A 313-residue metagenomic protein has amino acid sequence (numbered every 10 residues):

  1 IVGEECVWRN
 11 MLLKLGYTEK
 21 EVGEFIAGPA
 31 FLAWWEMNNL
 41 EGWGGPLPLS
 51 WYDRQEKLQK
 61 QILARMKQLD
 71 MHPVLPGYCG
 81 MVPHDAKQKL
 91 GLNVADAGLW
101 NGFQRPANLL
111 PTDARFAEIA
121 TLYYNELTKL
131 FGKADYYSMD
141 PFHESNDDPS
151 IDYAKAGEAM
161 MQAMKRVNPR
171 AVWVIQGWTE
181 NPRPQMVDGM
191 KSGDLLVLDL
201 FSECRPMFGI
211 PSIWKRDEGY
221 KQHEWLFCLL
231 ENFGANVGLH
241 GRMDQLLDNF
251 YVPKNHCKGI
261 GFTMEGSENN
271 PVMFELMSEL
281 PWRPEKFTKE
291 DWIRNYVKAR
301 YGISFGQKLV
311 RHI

Functional and structural regions predicted by a protein language model:
I1-I313: Catalytic-core regions of glycoside hydrolase
